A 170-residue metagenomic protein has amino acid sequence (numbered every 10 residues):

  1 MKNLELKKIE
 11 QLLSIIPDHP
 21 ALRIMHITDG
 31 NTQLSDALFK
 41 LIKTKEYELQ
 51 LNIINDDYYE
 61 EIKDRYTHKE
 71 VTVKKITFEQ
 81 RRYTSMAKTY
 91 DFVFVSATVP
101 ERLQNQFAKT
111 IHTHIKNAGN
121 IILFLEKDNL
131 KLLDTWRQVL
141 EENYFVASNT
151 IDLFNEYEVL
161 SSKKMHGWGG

Functional and structural regions predicted by a protein language model:
M1-H26: Class I SAM-dependent methyltransferase Rossmann-like catalytic core, especially the SAM/SAH-binding loop
D18, I42-K43, H114-G119: A generic alpha-to-beta junction signature in SAM-dependent methyltransferases
R23-Y83: Class I SAM-dependent methyltransferase SAM/SAH-binding core
E79-F94: A short acidic, Gly/Pro-enriched loop at the edge of an enzyme's catalytic core that lines a small-molecule cofactor
Q104-N120: A short glycine-rich, Lys/Arg-flanked "PGG" loop and its adjoining helix->strand segment in the class I
N129-Y144, E158: Short alpha-helix
N149-G170: Core SAM-dependent methyltransferase catalytic element
